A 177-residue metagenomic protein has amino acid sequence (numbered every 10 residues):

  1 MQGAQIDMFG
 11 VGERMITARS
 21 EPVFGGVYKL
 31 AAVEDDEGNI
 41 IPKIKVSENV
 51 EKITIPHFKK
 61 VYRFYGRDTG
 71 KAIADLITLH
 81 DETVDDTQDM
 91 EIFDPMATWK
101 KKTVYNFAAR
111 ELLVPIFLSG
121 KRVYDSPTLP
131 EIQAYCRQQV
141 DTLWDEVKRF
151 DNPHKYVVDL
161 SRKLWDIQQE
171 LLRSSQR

Functional and structural regions predicted by a protein language model:
M1-R177: Gly/Ser/Thr/Ala-enriched C-terminal appendages of enzymes
